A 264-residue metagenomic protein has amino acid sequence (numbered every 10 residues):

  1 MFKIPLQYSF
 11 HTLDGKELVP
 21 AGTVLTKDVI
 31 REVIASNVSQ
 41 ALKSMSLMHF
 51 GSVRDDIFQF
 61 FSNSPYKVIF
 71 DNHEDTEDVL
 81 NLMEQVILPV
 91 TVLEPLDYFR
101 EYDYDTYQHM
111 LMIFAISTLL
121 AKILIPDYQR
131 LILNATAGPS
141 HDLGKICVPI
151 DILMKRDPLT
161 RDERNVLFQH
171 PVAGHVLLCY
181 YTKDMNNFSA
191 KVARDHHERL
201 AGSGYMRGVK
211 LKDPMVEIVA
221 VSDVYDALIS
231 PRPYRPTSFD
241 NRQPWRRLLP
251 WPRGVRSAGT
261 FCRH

Functional and structural regions predicted by a protein language model:
M1-P89, L93, S238-H264: Terminal helices and disordered tails flanking the catalytic cores of nucleotide-processing hydrolases
P5, D14, T91-E94, V148 (+4 more regions): Residue-level signal for pocket-adjacent positions within structured domains
F10, L153, L159, L200-Y205 (+1 more regions): Short clusters of hydrophobic/aromatic residues that line enzyme substrate/ligand-binding pockets
D14, A21, T136, L143 (+1 more regions): Short glycine-rich loop/turn motifs that provide flexible caps or phosphate-binding loops at active sites
L18, L133-N134, M215: Alpha-helical hydrophobic/aromatic positions enriched in membrane-embedded helices and signal peptides
L42-F168, H175-M185: Acidic/His-rich, divalent-metal-binding segments that scaffold phosphate/diphosphate chemistry
I113, S140-I146, N165-V176, Y180-C262: Alpha-helical scaffolding flanking metal-ion-dependent phosphate/phosphodiester catalytic sites
